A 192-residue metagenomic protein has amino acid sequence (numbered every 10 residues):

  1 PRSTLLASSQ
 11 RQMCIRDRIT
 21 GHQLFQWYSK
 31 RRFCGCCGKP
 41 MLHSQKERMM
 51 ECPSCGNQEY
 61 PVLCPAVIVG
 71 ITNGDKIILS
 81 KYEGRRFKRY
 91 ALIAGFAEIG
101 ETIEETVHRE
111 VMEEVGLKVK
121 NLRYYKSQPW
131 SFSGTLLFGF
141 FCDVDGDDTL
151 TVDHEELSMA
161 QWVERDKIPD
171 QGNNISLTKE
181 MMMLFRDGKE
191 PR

Functional and structural regions predicted by a protein language model:
P1-R11, I15: Single conserved hydrophobic/aromatic residue that forms the stacking wall/gate of nucleotide- or nucleobase-binding
P1-T4, Y60, L150-T151: Short, flexible, glycine/charge-rich loop motifs used to bind or transfer phosphoryl groups or to couple energy/partner
R2-S3, A66-V67, S158: Short loop/turn microsegments at loop-to-beta-strand junctions
L5, Y28, W162: Short aromatic/basic micro-patch
S9-Q12, A97-L184, K189-R192: Unchanged
T20-G70: Cys/His-rich short segments
K46, L63-C64, A91, G134-T135 (+1 more regions): Short glycine/proline-enriched turns and hinge-like loops at secondary-structure junctions
M49-L92, F96-A97, K118-V119, C142-V144: N-terminal strand-loop-strand
